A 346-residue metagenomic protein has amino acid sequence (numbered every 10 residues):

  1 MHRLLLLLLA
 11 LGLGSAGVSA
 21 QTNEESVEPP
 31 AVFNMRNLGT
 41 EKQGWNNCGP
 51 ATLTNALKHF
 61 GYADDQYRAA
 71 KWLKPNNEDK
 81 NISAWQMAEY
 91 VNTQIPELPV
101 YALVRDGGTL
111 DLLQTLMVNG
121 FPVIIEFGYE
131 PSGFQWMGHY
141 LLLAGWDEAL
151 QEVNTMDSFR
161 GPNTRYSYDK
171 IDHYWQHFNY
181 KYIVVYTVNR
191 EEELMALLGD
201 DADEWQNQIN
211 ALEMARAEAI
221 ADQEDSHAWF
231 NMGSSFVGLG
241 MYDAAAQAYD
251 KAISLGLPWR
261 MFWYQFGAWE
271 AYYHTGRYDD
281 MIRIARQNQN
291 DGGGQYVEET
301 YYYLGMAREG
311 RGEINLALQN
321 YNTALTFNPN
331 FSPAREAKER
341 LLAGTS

Functional and structural regions predicted by a protein language model:
M1, L5-V32, R36, F134 (+3 more regions): Intrinsically disordered, low-complexity Ser/Thr/Pro-rich tracts
Q21-G39, K58-H59, Q66-E193, L255: Conserved active-site-adjacent core of cysteine acyl-enzyme catalytic domains
E148-G240, A244, Y249-A252: Noncatalytic regulatory segments and standalone regulatory/sensor domains
S234-D243, D250-Y303: Alpha-helical adaptor scaffolds
G238, H274, G310, R340-G344: Register position in tetratricopeptide repeats
L318-S346: Terminal, low-structured helical/coil segments at or just beyond the last alpha-helical repeat
